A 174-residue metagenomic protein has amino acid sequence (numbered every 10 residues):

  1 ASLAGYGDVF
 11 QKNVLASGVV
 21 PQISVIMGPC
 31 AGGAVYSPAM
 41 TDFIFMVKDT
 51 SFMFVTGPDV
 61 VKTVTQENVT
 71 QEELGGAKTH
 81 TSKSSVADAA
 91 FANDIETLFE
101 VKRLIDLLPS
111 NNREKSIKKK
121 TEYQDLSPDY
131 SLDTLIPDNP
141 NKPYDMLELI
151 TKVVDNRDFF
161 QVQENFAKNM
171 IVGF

Functional and structural regions predicted by a protein language model:
A1, S17-V19, D59-K62, S127-T134 (+3 more regions): Gly-rich Lys/Arg/Thr-decorated short loops/hinges at beta-loop-alpha junctions or inter-strand turns that position
A1-R113: Conserved catalytic cores of soluble enzyme domains, especially glycine-rich substrate-binding beta-alpha loops
G5-D8, D49-F52, L132-P137, K142-E148: A broad, low-specificity signal for short, low-complexity segments enriched in glycine/proline and polar/charged
Q11, Q22, Q66, Q71 (+4 more regions): Residue-identity detector for glutamine
G28, T63, E100, S116 (+3 more regions): A sequence-level detector of short, solvent-exposed, charge-rich linear segments
A89-D145: Terminal amphipathic helices with adjacent charged low-complexity linkers/tails
D138-F174: Non-catalytic terminal/interface segments that mediate subunit docking, oligomerization, and allosteric communication
